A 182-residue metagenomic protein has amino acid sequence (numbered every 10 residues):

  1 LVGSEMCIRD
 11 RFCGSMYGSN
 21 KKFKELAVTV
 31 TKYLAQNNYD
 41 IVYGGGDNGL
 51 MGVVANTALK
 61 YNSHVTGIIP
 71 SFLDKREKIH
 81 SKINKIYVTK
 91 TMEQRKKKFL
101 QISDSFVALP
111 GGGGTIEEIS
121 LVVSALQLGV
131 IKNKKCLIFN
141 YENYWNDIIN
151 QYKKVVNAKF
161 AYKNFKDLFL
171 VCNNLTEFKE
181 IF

Functional and structural regions predicted by a protein language model:
L1-I8: Short, small-residue-biased leader/transition segments that mark boundaries at the very start of proteins
I8, P110-G114, N140: Short coil/turn residues that cap or connect secondary-structure elements
R9-I102, F139-E180: A cross-family phosphate/adenosyl-ligand binding-site feature
Q94-V130: Active-site/ligand-binding-proximal alpha/beta "capping" segment
L126-N133, F160-Y162: Arginine/glycine-rich "motif VI" loop of SF2 helicases in the C-terminal RecA-like domain
K134-I138: Catalytic binding pocket for nucleotide-activated donors in carbohydrate/polymer assembly enzymes
